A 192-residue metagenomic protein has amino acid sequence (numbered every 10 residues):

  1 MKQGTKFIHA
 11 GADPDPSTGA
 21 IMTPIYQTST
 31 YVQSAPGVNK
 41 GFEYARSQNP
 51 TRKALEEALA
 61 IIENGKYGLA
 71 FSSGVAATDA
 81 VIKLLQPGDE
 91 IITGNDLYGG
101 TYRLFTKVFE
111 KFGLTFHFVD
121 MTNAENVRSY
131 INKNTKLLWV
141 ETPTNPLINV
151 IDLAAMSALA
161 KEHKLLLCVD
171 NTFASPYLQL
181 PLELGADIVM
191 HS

Functional and structural regions predicted by a protein language model:
M1-G37: N-terminal amphipathic/basic leader segments beginning at the initiator methionine
G4-F7, E57-I61, A186-D187: Short, hydrophobic/aliphatic alpha-helical segments
P16-T18, Y44, Q48, D120: Alpha-helix initiation/capping motif
P24, R52-E56, L153: A general structural signal for well-ordered alpha-helical segments in protein cores
Q27, Y44, V169-T172: Long, contiguous hydrophobic alpha-helical segments, chiefly transmembrane helices and signal peptides
T30-D79, K83-L84, G100-F109: Conserved N-terminal alpha-helix of the aminotransferase class I/II PLP-enzyme fold
A70-S192: Conserved PLP-enzyme active-site core in the AAT-like
